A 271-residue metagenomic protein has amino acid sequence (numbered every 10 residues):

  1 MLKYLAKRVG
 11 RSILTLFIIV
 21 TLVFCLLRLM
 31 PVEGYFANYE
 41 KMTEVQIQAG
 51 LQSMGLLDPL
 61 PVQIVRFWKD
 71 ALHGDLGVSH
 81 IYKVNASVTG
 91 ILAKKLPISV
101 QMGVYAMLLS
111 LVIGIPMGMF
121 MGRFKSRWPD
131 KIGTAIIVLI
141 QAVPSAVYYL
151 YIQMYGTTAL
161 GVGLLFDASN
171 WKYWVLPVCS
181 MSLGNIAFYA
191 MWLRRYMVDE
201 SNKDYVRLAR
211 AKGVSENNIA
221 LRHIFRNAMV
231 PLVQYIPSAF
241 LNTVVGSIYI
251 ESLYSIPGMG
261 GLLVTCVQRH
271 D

Functional and structural regions predicted by a protein language model:
L2-K3, L96-P129, S145, A168-D271: Alpha-helical transmembrane segments of integral membrane proteins, especially multi-pass inner/plasma-membrane
V9, I13-L26, V104, L108-P116 (+5 more regions): Generic alpha-helical transmembrane segments of integral inner-membrane proteins, especially permease/transport modules
S12, K95, S99, A135-A142: Residue-level signal for discrete positions within transmembrane alpha-helices of multi-pass small-molecule
L16-V65, G156, L160-Y173: Hydrophobic alpha-helical transmembrane segments of membrane transport/permease proteins and related membrane-embedded
V23, L27, P31, Y35 (+5 more regions): Membrane-water interface at transmembrane helix exits
V23-M30, F67-K69, A135-L165, S182-G184: Membrane-water interface segments at the C-terminal ends of transmembrane alpha-helices in multi-pass inner-membrane
A49-Q52, R66, D70, G90 (+5 more regions): Short amphipathic alpha-helical coupling elements at transmembrane boundaries
L56-I115: An internal, D/E-rich "acidic patch" concept
